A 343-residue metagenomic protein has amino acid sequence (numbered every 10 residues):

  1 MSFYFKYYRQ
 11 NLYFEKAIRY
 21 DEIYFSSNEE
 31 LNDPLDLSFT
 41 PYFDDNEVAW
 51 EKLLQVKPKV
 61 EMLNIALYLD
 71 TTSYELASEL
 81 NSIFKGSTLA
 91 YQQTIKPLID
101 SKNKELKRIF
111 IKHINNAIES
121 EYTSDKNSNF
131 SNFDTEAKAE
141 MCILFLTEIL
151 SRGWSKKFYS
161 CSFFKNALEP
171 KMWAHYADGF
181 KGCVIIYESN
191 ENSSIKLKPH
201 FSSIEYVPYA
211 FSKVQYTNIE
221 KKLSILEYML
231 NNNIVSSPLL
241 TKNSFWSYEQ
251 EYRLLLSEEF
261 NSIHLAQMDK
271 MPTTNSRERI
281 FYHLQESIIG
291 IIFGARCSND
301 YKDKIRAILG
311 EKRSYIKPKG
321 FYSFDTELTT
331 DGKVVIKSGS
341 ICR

Functional and structural regions predicted by a protein language model:
M1-R343: Partner-binding and oligomerization surfaces adjacent to conserved cores of proteins that assemble macromolecular
